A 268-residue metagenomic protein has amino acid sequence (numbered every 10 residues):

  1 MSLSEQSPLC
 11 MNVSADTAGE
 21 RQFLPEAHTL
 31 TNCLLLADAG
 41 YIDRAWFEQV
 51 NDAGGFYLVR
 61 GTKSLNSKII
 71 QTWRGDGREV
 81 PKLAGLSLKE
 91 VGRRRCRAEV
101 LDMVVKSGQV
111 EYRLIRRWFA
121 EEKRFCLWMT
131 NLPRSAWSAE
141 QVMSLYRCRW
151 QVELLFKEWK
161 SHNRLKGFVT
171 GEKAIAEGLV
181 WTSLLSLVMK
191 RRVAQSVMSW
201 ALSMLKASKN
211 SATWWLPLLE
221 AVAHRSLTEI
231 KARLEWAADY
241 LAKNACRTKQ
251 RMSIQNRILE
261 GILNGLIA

Functional and structural regions predicted by a protein language model:
M1-A268: Single, function-defining residue in the core of a domain
